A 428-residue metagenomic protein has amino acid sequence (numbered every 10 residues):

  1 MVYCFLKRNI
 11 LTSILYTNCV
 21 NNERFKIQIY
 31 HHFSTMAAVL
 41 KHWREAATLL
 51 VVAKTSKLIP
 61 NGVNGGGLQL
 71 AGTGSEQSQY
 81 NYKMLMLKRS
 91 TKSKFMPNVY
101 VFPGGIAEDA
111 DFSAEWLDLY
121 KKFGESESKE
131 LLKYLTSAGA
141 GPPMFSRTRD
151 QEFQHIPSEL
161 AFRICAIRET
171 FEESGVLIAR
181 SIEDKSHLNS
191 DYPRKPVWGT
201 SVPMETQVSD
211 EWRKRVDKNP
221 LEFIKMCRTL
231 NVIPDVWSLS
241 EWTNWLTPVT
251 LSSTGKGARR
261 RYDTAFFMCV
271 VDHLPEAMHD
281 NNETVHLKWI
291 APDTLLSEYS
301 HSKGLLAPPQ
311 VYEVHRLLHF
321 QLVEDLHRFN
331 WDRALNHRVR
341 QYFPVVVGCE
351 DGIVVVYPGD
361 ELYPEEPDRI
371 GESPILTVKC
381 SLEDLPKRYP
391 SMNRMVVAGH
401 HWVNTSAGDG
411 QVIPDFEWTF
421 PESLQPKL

Functional and structural regions predicted by a protein language model:
V2-L428: N-terminal leader/linker segments that precede catalytic domains of diphosphate-processing enzymes
